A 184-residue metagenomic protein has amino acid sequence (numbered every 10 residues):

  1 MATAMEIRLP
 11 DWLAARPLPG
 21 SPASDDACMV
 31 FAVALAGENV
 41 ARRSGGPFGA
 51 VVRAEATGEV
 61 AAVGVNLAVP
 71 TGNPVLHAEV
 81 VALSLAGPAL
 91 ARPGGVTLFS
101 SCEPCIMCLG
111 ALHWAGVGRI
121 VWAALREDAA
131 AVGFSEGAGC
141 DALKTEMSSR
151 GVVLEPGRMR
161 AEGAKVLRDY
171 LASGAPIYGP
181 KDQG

Functional and structural regions predicted by a protein language model:
E6-P19: Short, contiguous pre-domain boundary segments
G20-S44: Short, basic/aromatic recognition patches
A32, G49, A82: Conserved hydrophobic/aromatic pocket- or pore-lining residues that grip, position, or stack substrates in active sites
N39, A89, D169-S173: Change "in soluble alpha/beta enzymes" to "in soluble alpha/beta proteins
F48-E55: Short beta-strand scaffold segments in enzyme catalytic cores
E55-A61: Short, glycine-anchored, charge-dense loop/turn motifs used at functional sites
A62-K165: Zn2+-dependent cytidine deaminase-like catalytic core
V152-G184: C-terminal functional segments of enzyme domains
